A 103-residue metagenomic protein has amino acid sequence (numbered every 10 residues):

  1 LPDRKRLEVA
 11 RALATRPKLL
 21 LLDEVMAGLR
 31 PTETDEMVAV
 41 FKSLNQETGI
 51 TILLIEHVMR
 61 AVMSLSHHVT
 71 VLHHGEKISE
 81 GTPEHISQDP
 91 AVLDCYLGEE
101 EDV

Functional and structural regions predicted by a protein language model:
L1-V103: Glycine-rich phosphate-binding loops of nucleotide-dependent enzymes
